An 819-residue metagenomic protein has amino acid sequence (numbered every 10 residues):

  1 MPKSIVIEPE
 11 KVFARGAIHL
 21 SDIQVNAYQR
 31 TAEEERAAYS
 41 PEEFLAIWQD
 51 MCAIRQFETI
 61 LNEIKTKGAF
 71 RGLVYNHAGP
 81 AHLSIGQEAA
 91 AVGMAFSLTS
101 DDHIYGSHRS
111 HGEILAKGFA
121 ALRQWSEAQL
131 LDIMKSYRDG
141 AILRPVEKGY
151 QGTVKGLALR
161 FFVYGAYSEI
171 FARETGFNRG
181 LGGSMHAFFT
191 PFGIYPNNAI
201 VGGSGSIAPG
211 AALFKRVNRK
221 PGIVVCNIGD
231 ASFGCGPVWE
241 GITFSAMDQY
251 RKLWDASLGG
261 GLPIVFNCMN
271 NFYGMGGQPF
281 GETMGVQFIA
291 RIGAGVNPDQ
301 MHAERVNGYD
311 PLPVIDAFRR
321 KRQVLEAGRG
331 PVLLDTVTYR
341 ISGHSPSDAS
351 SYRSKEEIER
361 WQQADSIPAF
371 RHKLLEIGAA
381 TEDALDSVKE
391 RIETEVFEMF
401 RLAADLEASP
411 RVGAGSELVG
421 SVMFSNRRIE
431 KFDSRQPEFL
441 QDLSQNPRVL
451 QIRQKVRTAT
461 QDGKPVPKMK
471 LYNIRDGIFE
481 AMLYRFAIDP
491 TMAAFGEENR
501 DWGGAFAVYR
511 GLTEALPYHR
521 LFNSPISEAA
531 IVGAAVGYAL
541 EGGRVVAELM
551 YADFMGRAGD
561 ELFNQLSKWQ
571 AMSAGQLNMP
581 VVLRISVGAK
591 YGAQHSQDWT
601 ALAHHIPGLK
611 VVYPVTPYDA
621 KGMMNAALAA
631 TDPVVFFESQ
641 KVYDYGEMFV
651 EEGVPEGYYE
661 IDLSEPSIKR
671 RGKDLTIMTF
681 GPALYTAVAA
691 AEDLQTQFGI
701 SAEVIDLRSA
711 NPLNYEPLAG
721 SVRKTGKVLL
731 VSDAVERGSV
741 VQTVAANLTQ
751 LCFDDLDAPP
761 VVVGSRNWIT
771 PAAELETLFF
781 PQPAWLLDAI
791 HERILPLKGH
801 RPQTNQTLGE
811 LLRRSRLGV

Functional and structural regions predicted by a protein language model:
M1-A90, L131-D132, I142, T336 (+3 more regions): Conserved acidic/glycine
Q56, E63-K67, G72-I264, G274-Q300 (+1 more regions): Cofactor-binding active-site loop characterized by glycine-rich and histidine/acidic residues
R71-H77, G149-Y150, G183-N198, P221-N227 (+7 more regions): Glycine/charged-rich beta-loop-alpha catalytic/anionic-binding loops adjacent to active sites
A89-A90, F192-N271, G308-A327, A493 (+3 more regions): Thiamine diphosphate
D101-Y105, A199, G205-S206, P221-C226 (+14 more regions): Structural motif
K252-P410, G511, N578-M579, Q640-V819: Thiamine diphosphate
Y591-M678: Phosphate/diphosphate-binding glycine-rich loops and adjacent basic-rich segments that engage nucleotide
